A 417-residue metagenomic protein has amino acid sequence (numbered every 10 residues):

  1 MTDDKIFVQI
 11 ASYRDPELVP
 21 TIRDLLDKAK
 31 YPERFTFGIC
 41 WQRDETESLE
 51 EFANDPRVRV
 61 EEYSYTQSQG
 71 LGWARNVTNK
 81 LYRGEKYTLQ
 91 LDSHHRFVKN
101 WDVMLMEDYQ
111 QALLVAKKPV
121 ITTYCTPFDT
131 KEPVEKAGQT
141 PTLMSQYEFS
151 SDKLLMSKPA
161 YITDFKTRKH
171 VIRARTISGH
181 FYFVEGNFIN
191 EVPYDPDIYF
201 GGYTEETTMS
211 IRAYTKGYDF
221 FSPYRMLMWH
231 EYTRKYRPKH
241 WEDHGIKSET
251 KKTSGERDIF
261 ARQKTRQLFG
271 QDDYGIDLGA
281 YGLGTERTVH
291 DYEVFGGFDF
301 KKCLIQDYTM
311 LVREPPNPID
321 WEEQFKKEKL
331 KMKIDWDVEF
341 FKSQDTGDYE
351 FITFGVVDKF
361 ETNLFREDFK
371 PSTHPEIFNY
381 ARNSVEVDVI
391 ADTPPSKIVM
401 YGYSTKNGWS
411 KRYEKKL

Functional and structural regions predicted by a protein language model:
T2-E286: Catalytic cores of eukaryotic secretory-pathway lumenal/extracellular enzymes that build and remodel glycoconjugates
V134, K158-K169, A174-F183, R237-L417: Terminal low-complexity segments of carbohydrate-biosynthetic enzymes
